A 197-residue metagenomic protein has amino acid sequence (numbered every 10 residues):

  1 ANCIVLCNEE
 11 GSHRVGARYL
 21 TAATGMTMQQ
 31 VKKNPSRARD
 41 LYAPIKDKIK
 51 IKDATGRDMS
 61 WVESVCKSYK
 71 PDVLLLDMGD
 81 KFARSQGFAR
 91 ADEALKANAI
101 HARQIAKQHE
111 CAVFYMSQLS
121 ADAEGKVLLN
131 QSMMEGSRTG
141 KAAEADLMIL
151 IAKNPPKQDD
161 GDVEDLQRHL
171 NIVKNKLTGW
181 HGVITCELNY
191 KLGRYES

Functional and structural regions predicted by a protein language model:
A1-K70, R84, V183-T185: Cytosolic-facing regulatory segments adjacent to core modules
V5, L75-L76, C111-Q118: Structural recognition of the conserved hydrophobic beta-strand(s) that form the central parallel beta-sheet of P-loop
N8, Q118, K153: Cofactor-binding loop segments of dinucleotide-utilizing enzymes, especially the Rossmann-like FAD- and NAD(P)+-binding
G11-V15, R37, D58-W61, A91-H101 (+3 more regions): Helical mechanochemical/support elements of P-loop NTPase systems and associated helical scaffolds
S12, D80, A121: Short, glycine/acidic-enriched loop or turn micro-motifs at the edges of active sites
A22-M26, M78-S85, I105-Q108, M116 (+2 more regions): Conserved, well-folded catalytic cores of nucleic-acid-processing and energy-transducing macromolecular machines
A43, M59-L74, Q104-H109, A121-S197: C-terminal regions of RecA-like/P-loop NTPase motor modules
K50-Q108: Phosphate-binding/switch loop-helix module in NTP-utilizing enzymes
